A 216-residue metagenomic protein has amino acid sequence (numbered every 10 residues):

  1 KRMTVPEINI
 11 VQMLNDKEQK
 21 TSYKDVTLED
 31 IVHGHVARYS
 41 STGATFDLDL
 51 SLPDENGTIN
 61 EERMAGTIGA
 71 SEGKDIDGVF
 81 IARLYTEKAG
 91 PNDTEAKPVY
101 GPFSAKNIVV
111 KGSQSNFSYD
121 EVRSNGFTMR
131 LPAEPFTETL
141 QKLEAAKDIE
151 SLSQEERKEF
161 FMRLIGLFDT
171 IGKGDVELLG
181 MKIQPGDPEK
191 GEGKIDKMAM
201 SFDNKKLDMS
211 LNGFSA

Functional and structural regions predicted by a protein language model:
K1-A216: Glycine-rich, small/hydroxylated-residue low-complexity segments
